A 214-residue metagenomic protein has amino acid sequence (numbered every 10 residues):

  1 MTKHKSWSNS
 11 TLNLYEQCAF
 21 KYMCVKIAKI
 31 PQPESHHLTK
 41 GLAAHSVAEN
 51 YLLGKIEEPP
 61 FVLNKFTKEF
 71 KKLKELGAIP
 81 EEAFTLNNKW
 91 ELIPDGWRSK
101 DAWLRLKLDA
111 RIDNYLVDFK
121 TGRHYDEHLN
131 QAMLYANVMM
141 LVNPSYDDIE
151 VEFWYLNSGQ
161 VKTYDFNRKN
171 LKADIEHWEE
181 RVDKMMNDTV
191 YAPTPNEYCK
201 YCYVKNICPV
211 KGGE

Functional and structural regions predicted by a protein language model:
T2-H4, F20-Q32, N114-V117, E179-T189: Short amphipathic alpha-helical segments and their helix-coil junctions
K5-I56, E81-E82: Nuclease catalytic cores
S6-W7, P80-E82, N87-P94, K100-D101 (+3 more regions): Metal-dependent nuclease catalytic regions and adjoining charged, substrate-binding loops involved in nucleic-acid end
K26-A28, H36-L38, P59-F61, L76-A83 (+1 more regions): Short coil/turn segments at secondary-structure boundaries
I30-H36, R123-H124, T189-A192: Short, polar/flexible loop-turn hinges at active-site or ligand-entry regions and domain interfaces
A43, N130-V138: Short amphipathic alpha-helical face segments that pack within enzyme cores and frequently flank/anchor catalytic
V47-L116, R123-N130, P144-E152: Catalytic cores of nuclease domains that cleave nucleic-acid phosphodiester backbones
L116-F119, V161-T163: Short small-residue beta-strand/loop micro-motif enriched in glycine and branched aliphatics
